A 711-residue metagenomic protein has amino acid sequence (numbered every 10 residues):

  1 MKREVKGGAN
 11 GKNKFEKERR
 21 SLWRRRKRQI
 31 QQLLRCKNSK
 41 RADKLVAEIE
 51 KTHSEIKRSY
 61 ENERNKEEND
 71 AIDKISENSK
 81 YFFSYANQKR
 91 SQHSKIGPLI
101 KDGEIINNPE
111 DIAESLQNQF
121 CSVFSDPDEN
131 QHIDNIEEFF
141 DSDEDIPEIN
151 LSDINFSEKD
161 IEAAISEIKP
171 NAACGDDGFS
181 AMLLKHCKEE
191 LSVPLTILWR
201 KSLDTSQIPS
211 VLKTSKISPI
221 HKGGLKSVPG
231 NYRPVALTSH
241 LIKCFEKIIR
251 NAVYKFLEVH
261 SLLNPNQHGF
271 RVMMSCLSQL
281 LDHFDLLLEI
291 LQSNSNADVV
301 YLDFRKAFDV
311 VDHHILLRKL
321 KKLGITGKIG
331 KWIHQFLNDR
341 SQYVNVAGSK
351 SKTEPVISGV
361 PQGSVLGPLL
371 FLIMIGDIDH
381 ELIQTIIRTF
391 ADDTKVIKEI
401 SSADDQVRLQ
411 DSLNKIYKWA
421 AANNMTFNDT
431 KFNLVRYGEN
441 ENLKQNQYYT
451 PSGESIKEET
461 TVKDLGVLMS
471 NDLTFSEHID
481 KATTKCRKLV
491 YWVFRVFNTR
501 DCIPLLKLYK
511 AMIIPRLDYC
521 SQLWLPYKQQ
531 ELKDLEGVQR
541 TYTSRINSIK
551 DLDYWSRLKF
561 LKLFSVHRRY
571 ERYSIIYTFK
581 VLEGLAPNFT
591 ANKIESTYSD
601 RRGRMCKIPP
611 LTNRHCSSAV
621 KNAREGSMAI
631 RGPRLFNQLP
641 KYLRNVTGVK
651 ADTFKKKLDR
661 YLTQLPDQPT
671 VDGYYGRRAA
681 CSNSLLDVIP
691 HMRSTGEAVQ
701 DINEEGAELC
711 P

Functional and structural regions predicted by a protein language model:
M1-N107, K507, I514-L517, L525-Q529 (+1 more regions): Arg/Lys-enriched, amphipathic patches
M1-R3, I456-Q522: Basic, alpha-helical interaction scaffolds
E77-N231, A236, H240, C244-K247 (+5 more regions): Surface-exposed loop/turn segments and immediately adjacent short secondary-structure elements within folded domains
L151, K350, D411, T426-T461: Short, conserved micro-motifs composed of acidic
P170-F179, I217, S227-L237, L277-K321: Conserved catalytic palm subdomain of right-hand nucleotidyl-transferase polymerases, strongest for RNA-directed enzymes
I249-Q267, Q292, P368-I397: Active-site palm subdomain of RNA-directed nucleic acid polymerases
F304-F390, E399: Conserved polymerase palm-domain catalytic core
A307-L323, T394-K418, P526: Catalytic palm subdomain of template-directed nucleic-acid polymerases, centered on the conserved carboxylate motif
